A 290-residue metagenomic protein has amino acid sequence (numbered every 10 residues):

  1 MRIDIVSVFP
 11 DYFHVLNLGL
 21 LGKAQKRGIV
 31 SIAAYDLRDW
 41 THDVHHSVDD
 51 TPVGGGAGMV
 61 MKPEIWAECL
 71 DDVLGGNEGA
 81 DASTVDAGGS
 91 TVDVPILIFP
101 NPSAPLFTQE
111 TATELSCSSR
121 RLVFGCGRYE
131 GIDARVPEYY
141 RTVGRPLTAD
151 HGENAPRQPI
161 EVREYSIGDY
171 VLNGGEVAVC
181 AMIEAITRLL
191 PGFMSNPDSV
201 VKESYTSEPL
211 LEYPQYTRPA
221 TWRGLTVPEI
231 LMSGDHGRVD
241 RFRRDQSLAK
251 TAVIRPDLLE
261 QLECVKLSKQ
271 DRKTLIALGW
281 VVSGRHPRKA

Functional and structural regions predicted by a protein language model:
M1-G76, A80, R238-A252, D257-L258: N-terminal nucleotide/polyanion-binding subdomain common to many enzyme families
D4-V6, A33-Y35, I98, L122-F124 (+1 more regions): Hydrophobic/aromatic beta-strand patches that form the interior of the parallel beta-sheet core in alpha/beta enzyme
G56, G127, D235: Conserved RecA-like P-loop NTPase ATPase core
K62-R135: S-adenosyl-L-methionine/SAH cofactor-binding core of RNA-modifying enzymes
G75, G79-D93, T142-E161, A290: Short, basic, low-complexity termini and linkers enriched in Ser/Thr/Gly/Pro that act as targeting/leader peptides
I132, P137-V201, Y205: Structured adenosyl-cofactor binding patch, chiefly the S-adenosyl-L-methionine
T206-V265, Q270: Long, charged alpha-helical interface segments
C264-A290: Short, amphipathic C-terminal "tail helix"
